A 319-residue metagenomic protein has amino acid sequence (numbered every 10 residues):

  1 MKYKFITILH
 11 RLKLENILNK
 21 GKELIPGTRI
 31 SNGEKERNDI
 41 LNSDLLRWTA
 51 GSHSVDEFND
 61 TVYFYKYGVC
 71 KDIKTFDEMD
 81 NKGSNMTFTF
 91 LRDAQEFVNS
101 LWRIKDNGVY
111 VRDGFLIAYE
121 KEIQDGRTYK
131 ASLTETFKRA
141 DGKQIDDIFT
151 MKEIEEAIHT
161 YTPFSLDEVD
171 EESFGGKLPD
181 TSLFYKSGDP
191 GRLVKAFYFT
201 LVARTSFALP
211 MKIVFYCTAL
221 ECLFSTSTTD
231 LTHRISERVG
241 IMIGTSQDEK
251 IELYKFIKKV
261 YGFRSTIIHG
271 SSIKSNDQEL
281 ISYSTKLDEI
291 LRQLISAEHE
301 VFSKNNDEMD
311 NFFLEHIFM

Functional and structural regions predicted by a protein language model:
M1-M211, T218, L280-I281, D288-E289 (+1 more regions): Charged, non-catalytic interaction/linker regions at domain boundaries that couple catalytic cores to substrate
L193-A196, K212-Y216, L220, T232 (+3 more regions): Short runs of predominantly hydrophobic/aromatic residues within well-ordered alpha helices that form helix-helix
T200-R204, G244-Q247, S272-D277: Glycine- and acidic
V202, I235-E237, F256: Modules that initiate DNA replication and primer synthesis
V214-I251: Flexible secondary-structure boundary motifs
Y216, T232-E237, I273, D277-L287: Composition- and surface-driven signal marking solvent-exposed, interaction-prone regions in large proteins
T228, S265-I273, S296-S303: Charged/polar positions within long, soluble alpha-helices
I251-Q278: Histidine-centered, metal-coordinating catalytic motifs and their short helical/loop contexts
